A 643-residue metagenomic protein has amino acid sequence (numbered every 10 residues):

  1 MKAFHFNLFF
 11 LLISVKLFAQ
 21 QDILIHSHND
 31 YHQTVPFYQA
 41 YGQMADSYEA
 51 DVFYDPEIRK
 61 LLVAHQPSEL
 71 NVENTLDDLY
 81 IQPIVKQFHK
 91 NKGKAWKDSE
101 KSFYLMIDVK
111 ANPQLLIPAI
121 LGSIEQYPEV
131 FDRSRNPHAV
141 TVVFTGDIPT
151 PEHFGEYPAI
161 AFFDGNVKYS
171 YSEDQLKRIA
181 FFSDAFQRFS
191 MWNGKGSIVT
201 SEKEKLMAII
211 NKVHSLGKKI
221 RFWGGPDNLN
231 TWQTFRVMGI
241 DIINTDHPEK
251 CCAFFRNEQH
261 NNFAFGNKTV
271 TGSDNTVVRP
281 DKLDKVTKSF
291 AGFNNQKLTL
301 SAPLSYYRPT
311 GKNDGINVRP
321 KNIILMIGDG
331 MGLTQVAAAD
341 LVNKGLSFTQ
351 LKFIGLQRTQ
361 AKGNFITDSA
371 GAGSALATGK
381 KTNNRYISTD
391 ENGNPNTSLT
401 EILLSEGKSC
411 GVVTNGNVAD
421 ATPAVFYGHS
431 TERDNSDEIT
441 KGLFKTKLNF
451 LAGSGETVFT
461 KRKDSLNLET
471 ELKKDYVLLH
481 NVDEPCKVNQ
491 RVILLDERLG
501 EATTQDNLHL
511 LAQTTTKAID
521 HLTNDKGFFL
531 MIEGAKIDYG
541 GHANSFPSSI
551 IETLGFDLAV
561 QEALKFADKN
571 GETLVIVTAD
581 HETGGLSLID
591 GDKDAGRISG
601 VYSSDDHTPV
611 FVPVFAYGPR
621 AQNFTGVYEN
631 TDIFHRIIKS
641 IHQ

Functional and structural regions predicted by a protein language model:
M1-D22: Bacterial Sec-dependent N-terminal signal peptides
Q21-D22, G42-E49, F53-N267: Catalytic cores of phosphodiester-bond hydrolases, prominently lipid phosphodiesterases
Q21-I23, M44, K101-Y104, N136-T141 (+12 more regions): Loop/turn elements at helix/coil->beta-strand transitions in domains of secreted/extracellular proteins
H28-D30, A50-F53, D108-A111, T145-I148 (+12 more regions): Active-site-proximal beta-strand/loop segments in catalytic clefts of secreted hydrolases
N267-R462, L468-D483, E582-Q643: N-terminal catalytic scaffold of extracellular/periplasmic and nuclease hydrolases that process anionic headgroups
L333, F556-A595: Metal-dependent active-site segment of extracytoplasmic phospho-/sulfohydrolases and closely related
A421-Y427, G500-E501, T523-G527, M531-V560: Active-site His/acidic residue clusters
P485-L495, K517-A535: Active-site regions of oxyanion-processing enzymes, predominantly non-cytosolic
